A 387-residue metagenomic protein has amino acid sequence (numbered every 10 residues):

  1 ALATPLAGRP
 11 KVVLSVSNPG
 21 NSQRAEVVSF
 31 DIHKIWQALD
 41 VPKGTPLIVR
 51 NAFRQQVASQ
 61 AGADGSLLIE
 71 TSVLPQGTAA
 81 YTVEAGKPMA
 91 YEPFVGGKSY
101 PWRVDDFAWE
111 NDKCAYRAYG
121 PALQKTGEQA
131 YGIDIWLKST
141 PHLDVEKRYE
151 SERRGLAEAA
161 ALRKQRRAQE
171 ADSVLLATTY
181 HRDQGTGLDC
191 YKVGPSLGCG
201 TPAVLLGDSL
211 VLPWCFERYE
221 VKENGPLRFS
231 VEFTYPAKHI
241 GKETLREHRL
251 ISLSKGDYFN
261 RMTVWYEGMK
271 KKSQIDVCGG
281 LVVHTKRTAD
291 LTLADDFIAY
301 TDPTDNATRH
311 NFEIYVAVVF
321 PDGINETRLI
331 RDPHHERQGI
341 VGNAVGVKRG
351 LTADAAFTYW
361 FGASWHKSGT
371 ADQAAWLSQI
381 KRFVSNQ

Functional and structural regions predicted by a protein language model:
P5-G97, R103-V104, A130-Y131, L137-L143: Alpha-mannosidase-like glycoside hydrolase catalytic domains involved in N-glycan trimming, generalizing to other
R9-K11, S15, K271-R331: Polysaccharide-binding surfaces and accessory modules of carbohydrate-active proteins
P42-S66, H239, R287-D302, F320-R337: Solvent-exposed beta-strand/loop surfaces of large extracellular or lumenal domains
S66-L68, S72-V73, V318-Q387: Beta-strand-rich recognition/accessory modules
T78-M89, V231-Y235, G279, A355-G369: Short, hydrophobic/aromatic-enriched beta-strand segments in well-ordered soluble domains
T82, K87-D208: Solvent-exposed N-terminal domain segments of exported/luminal and surface proteins
E217-E223, L227-K272: Acidic, contiguous internal or C-terminal segments within carbohydrate-active enzymes that form a structured patch used
